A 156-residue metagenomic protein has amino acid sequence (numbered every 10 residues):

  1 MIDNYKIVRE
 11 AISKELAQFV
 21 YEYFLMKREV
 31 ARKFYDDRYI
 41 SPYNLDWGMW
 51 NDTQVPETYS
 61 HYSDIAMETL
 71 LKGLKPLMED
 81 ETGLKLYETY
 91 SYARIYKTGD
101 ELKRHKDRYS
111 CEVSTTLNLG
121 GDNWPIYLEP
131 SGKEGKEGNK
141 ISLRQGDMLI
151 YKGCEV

Functional and structural regions predicted by a protein language model:
M1-T82: Non-heme Fe(II)/2-oxoglutarate
Y5, Y90, P125: A residue-level signal for beta-strand positions that form part of recognition/binding surfaces within mature
E68-K72, Y87, K106-Y109: Alpha-helix initiation and capping sites
G73-L77, Y92, S114: Generic beta-strand or strand-like secondary-structure segments
G83-Y92: A short coil-to-beta-strand element that immediately follows conserved catalytic motifs
I95: Conserved active-site beta-strand element of glycosyltransferases/polysaccharide synthases
T98-E155: Catalytic core of non-heme Fe(II) oxygenases with the double-stranded beta-helix
